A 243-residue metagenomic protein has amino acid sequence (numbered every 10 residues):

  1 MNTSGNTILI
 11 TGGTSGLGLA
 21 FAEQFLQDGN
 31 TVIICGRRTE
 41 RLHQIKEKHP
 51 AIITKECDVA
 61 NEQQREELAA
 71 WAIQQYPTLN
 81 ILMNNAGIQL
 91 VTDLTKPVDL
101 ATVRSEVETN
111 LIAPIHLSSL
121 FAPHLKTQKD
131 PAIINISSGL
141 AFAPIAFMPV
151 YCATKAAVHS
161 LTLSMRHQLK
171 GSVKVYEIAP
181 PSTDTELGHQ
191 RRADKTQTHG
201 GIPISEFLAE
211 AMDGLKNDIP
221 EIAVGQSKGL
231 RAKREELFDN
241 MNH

Functional and structural regions predicted by a protein language model:
T14-S15: Conserved glycine-rich cofactor-binding loop
D28-Q44: Conserved glycine-rich Rossmann-like NAD(P)H-binding loop of the short-chain dehydrogenase/reductase
C57-L68, L100: The beta1-alpha1 cofactor-binding region of Rossmann-like NAD(H)/NADP(H)-dependent oxidoreductases
Q89-R104, F147: Conserved mid-core segment of classical short-chain dehydrogenase/reductases
S118, T154: Active-site helix of classical SDR
S138: Residue(s) in the substrate-gating loop at a strand-loop-helix junction that position the organic substrate next
E177-A179, A193-A232: C-terminal helical subdomain
